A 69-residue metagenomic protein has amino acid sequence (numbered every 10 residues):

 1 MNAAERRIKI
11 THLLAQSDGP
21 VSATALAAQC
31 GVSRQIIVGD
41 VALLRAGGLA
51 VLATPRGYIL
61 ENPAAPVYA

Functional and structural regions predicted by a protein language model:
M1-Q29: Extreme N-terminal segment that seeds HTH/winged-HTH DNA-binding domains in transcriptional regulators
R6-R7, R34, R45, R56 (+1 more regions): Basic side chains
P20-A53: N-terminal helix-turn-helix
A50-P63: Minor-groove-contacting beta-hairpin "wing" of winged helix-turn-helix DNA-binding domains
P63-A69: Conserved segment of winged-helix/HTH DNA-binding domains
